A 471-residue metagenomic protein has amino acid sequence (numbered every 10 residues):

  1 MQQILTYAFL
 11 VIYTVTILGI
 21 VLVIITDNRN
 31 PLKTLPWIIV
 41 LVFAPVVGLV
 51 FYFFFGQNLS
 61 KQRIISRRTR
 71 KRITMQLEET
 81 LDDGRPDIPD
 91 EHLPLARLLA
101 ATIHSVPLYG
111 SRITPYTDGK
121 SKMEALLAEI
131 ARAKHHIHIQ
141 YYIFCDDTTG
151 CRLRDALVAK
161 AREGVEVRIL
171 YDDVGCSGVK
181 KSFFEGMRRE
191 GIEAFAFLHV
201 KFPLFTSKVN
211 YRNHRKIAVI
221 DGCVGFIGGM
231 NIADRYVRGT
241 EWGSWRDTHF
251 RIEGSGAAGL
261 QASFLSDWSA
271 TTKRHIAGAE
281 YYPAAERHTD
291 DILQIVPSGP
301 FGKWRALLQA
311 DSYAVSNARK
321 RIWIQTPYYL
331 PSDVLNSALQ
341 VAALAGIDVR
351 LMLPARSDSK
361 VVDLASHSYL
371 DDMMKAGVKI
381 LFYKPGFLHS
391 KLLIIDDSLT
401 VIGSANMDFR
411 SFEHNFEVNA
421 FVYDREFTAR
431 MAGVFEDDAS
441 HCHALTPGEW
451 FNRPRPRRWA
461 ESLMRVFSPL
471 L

Functional and structural regions predicted by a protein language model:
M1-Q309, Y313, N317, S357 (+6 more regions): N-terminal localization/anchoring segments of enzymes in phospholipid and broader phosphate metabolism
E185, A338-V341, S368: Short, solvent-exposed amphipathic alpha-helical segments in soluble enzyme and RNA/protein-processing domains
S269, K273, K320-W323, P327 (+2 more regions): Short helix-capping and hinge/turn segments at secondary-structure transitions, especially at repeat and domain
L308, V315, N336, V349 (+1 more regions): A general structural signal for well-ordered alpha-helical packing
A318-K320, Y328-R350, P354-V361: Helical hairpin unit composed of two closely spaced alpha helices linked by a short loop
A345, V349-I395: A beta-strand-loop signature enriched in Asp, Gly, Thr, and Trp that corresponds to the sialidase/neuraminidase Asp-box
